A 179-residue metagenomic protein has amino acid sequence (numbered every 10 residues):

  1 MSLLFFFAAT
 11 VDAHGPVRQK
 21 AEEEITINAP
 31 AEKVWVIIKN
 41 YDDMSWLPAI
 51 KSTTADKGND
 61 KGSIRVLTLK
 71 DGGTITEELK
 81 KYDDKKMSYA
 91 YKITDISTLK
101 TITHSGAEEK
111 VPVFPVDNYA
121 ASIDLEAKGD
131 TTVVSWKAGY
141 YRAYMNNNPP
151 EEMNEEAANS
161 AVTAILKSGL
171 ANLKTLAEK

Functional and structural regions predicted by a protein language model:
M1-F6: Bacterial N-terminal signal peptides
A9-D60: Hydrophobic ligand-binding cavity/cleft-lining segments
E24-N28, V66-T68, E78, D124: Generic structural detector for well-ordered beta-strands
P30, I37, I75, A158 (+1 more regions): Stable alpha-helical elements in mature extracytoplasmic
I37-L47, Y82-K85, K128, G169-N172 (+1 more regions): Structured segments of extracytoplasmic/periplasmic soluble domains in secreted or envelope-associated proteins
S45, T53-N118, V133, L176-K179: Glycine-rich portal/gate segments that line the openings of hydrophobic small-molecule binding cavities
T98-A164: Beta-strand/loop substructures that line and gate deep hydrophobic ligand-binding cavities in soluble
